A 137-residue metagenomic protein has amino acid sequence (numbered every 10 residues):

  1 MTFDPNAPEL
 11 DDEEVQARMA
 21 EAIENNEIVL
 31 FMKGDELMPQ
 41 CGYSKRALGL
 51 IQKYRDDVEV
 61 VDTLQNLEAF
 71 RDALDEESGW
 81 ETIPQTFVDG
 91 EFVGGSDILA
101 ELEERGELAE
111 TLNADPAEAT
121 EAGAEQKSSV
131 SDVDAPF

Functional and structural regions predicted by a protein language model:
M1-E24, A109-F137: Haloarchaeal acidic low-complexity proteome signature biased toward cell-envelope/secretome components but also
M1-E9, E24-M32, Q65-R71: Short, mixed-charge, low-aromatic patches
D4-P5, D12-E14, R46, E68-F70 (+2 more regions): Short secondary-structure boundary micro-motifs
N6-P8, M19, V29, L48 (+4 more regions): A generic structural signal for ordered alpha-helices
E13, R18-V58: Local sequence-structure signature of Cys/Sec-based thiol-disulfide redox active-site neighborhoods
D62-I83, F87, E91-F92, D97-E121: Thioredoxin-like thiol-disulfide oxidoreductase module
